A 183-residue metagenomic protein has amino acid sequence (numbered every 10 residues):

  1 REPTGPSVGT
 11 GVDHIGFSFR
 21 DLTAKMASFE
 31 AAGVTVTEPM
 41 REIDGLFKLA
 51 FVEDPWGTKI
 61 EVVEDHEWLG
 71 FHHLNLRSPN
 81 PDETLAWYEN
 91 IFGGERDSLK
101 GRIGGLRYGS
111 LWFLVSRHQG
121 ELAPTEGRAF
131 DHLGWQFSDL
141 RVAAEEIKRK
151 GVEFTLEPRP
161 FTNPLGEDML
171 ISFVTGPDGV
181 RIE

Functional and structural regions predicted by a protein language model:
R1, R102-L114: C-terminal "cap" of GNAT-fold acetyltransferases
R1-E42, G134: Ordered, small/hydrophobic-rich secondary-structure cores
R1-P6, A123-P124, P160-P164: Gly/Pro-rich loop segments of beta-rich domains
E2, E61-V63, H118-G120: Amphipathic N-proximal alpha-helical interface segments
T10-F17, E61-A86, I91, E95-S98 (+2 more regions): N-terminal beta-strand motif that seeds the catalytic metal site of vicinal oxygen chelate
T23-A27, D82, A86-N90, R141 (+1 more regions): Solvent-exposed, polar/charged alpha-helical surfaces in well-ordered, non-transmembrane soluble domains, broadly
K25, G70, E95-D97, W112-V115 (+2 more regions): Short loop/beta submotifs within extracellular cysteine-rich repeat domains
M26-L76, S98-K100, G105-R107, W135 (+2 more regions): Vicinal oxygen chelate
